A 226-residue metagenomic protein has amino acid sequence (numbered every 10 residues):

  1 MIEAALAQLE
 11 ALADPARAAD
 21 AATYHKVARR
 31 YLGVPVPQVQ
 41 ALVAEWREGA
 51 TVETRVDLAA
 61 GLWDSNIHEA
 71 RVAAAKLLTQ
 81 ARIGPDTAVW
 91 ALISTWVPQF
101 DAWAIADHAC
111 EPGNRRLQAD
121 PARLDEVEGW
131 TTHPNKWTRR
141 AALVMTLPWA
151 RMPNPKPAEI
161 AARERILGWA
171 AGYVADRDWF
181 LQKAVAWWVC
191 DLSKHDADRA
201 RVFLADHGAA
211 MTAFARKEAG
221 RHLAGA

Functional and structural regions predicted by a protein language model:
M1-A226: Alpha-helical scaffold domains
